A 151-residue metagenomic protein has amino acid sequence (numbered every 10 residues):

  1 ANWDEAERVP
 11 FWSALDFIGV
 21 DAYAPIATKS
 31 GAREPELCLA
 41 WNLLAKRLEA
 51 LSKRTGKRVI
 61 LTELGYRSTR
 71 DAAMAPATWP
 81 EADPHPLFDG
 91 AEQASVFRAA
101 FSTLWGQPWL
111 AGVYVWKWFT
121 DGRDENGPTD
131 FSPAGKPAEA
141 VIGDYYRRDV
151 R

Functional and structural regions predicted by a protein language model:
A1-W41, K57-R58, T62-R70, A77-A82: Aromatic- and acid-rich polysaccharide-binding/catalytic face of secreted or lumenal carbohydrate-active enzymes
W3-R8, A32, R47, R98-F101 (+1 more regions): Short, flexible coil/linker segments at or flanking structured domains
P10-A14, K53-R54, W105-W109: Extracellular/periplasmic catalytic domains that process cell-envelope and extracellular macromolecules
F11-A14, A40-L51, T78, V96 (+2 more regions): A general structural detector for well-ordered alpha-helical segments in enzyme core domains, enriched
A32-L39, L51-V59, V96-F101, D149-R151: Low-complexity, flexible helical/coil segments
D71-A99, T103-R151: Aromatic-rich peripheral "rim/lid" segments of glycoside hydrolase catalytic domains that contact and position glycan
